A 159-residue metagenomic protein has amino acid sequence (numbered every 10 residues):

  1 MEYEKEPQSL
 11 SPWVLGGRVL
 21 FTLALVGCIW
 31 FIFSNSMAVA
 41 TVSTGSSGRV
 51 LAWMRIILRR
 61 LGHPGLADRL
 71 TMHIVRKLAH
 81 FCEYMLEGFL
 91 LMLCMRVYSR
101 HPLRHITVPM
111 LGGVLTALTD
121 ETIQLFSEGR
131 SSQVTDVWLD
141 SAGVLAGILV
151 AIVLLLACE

Functional and structural regions predicted by a protein language model:
E2-M85, F89: "…centered on the first transmembrane helix and the immediately adjacent amphipathic helix/loop
K5-L15, R100-H101, V153-E159: Membrane-interface junctions at the ends of membrane-embedded or membrane-associated helices
L15-L20, Y98-M110, R130-V134: Membrane-helix interface segments
C28-N35, G112-D120: Alpha-helical transmembrane segments of multi-pass membrane proteins
A40, T44, R96-R100, L125 (+2 more regions): Transmembrane helix-loop junctions in multipass membrane proteins, especially transporters and channels
E83-Y98, G143-C158: Membrane-interfacial alpha-helical segments at the cytosolic side of multi-pass membrane proteins
A117-S141: Interfacial helix-loop-helix junctions of multi-pass membrane proteins
